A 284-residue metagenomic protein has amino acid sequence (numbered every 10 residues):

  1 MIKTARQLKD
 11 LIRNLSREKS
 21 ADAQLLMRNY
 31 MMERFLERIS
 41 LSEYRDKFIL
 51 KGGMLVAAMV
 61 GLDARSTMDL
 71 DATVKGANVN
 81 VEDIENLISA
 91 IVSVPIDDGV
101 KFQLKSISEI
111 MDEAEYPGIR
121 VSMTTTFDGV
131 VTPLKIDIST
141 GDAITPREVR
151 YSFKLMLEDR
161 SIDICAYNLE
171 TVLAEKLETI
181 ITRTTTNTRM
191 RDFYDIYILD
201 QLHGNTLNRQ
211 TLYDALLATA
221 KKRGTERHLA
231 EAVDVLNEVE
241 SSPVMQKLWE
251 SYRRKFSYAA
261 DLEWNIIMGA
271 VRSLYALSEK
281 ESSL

Functional and structural regions predicted by a protein language model:
M1-F48, A57-S66, L70-L284: Structured mid-to-C-terminal alpha-helical surface segments
